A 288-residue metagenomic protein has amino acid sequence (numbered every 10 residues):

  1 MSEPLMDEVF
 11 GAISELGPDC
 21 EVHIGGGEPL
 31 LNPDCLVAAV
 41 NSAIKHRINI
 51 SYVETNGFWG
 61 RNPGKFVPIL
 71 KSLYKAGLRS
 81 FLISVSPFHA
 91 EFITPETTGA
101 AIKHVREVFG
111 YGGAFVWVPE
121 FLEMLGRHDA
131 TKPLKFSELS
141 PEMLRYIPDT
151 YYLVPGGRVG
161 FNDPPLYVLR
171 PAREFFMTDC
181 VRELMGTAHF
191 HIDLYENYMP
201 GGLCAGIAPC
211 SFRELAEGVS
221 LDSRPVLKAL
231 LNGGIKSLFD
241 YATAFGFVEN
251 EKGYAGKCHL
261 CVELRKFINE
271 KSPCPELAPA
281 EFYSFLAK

Functional and structural regions predicted by a protein language model:
M1-T55, G60-P68, S80: Conserved alpha-helical substructure of the radical SAM core
P33, N62-G64, F92-T94, L125 (+2 more regions): Generic domain-boundary/flexible-linker signal
V53, F115-V116, C274: A structural preference for short, hydrophobic beta-strand core positions in alpha/beta folds
F66-S72, K257: Glycine-rich, flexible loop segments associated with nucleotide phosphate handling
K71-S223: Radical SAM enzyme [4Fe-4S]-AdoMet core and its adjacent flexible, acidic and glycine-rich loops/tails across
A205-K288: Flexible mid-to-C-terminal extensions adjoining Fe-S/redox cofactors in radical SAM and related proteins
